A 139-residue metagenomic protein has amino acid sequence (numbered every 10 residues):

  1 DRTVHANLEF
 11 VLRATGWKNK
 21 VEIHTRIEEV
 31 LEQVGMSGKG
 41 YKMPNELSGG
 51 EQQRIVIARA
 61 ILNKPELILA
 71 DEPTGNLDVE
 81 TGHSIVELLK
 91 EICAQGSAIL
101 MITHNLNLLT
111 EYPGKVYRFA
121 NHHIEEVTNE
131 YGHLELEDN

Functional and structural regions predicted by a protein language model:
H5-R13, H24: Short helical segment in ABC ATPase nucleotide-binding domains corresponding to the A-loop/adjacent helical element
E22-V34: ABC nucleotide-binding domain "signature" region
M43-L47, E51: Conserved ABC ATPase signature
I55-A60: ABC ATPase nucleotide-binding domain "signature" region
K64: Conserved catalytic motifs of ABC-family nucleotide-binding domains
I68-D71: Catalytic Walker B motif of ABC-type/P-loop ATPase nucleotide-binding domains
V79-T81: Helix N-cap at the start of a conserved alpha-helix in ABC-type nucleotide-binding domains
